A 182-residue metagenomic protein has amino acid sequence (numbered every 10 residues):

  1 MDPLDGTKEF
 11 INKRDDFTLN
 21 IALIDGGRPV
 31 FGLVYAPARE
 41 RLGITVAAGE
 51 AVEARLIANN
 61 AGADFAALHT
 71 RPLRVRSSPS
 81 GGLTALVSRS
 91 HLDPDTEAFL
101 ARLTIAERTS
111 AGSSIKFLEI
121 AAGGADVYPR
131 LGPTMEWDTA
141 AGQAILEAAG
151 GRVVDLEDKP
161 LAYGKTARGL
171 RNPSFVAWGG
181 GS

Functional and structural regions predicted by a protein language model:
M1-G26, L33: Flexible, acidic active-site loops/lids enriched in D/E/S/T/G that coordinate Mg2+ and/or position polar
M1-G6, V52-A58, G150: Short intrinsically disordered, low-complexity coil segments enriched in acidic
D2, E9, R28, A36 (+5 more regions): Short glycine- and Lys/Arg-enriched binding-loop motifs that mark or flank ligand-binding interfaces
L4, V34, A38, G132 (+1 more regions): Anionic group-transfer/hydrolysis microenvironments
D5-G6, H91, T134: Short glycine-rich anion-binding loops that position phosphate/pyrophosphate groups of nucleotides and phosphorylated
I21-L118, K165-S182: Acidic beta-strand-loop-alpha-helix segment within the catalytic core of divalent metal-dependent phosphate-processing
A98-R102, K116-S182: Oxyanion/phosphate-interacting regions
